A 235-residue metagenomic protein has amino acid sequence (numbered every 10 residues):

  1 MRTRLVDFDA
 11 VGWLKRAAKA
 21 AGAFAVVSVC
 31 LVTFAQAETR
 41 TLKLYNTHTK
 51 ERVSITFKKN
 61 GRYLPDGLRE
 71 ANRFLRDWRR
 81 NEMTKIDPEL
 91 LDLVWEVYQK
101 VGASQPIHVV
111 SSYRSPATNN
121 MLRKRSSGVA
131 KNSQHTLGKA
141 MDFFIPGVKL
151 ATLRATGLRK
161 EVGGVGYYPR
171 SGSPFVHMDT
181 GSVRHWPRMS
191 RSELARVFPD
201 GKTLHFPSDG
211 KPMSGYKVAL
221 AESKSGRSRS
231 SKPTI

Functional and structural regions predicted by a protein language model:
T3-G22: Bacterial N-terminal signal peptides that target proteins for export
A21-C30: Bacterial N-terminal signal peptides
V32-A37: Sec/Tat signal peptide C-region and signal peptidase I cleavage site
R40-Y45, V129-A140, I145-I235: Catalytic cores and adjacent binding grooves of peptidoglycan-active enzymes
E51, A103-I107, E161-V165: Loop/turn elements at helix/coil->beta-strand transitions in domains of secreted/extracellular proteins
K59-H108: Active-site acidic/histidine clusters and adjacent loop/turn architecture that either coordinate catalytic ions
P106-M121: Acidic helix-start/capping segments at beta-turn-to-alpha-helix junctions
A117-S133: Charged, often glycine-rich, active-site loop that binds/positions anionic groups
